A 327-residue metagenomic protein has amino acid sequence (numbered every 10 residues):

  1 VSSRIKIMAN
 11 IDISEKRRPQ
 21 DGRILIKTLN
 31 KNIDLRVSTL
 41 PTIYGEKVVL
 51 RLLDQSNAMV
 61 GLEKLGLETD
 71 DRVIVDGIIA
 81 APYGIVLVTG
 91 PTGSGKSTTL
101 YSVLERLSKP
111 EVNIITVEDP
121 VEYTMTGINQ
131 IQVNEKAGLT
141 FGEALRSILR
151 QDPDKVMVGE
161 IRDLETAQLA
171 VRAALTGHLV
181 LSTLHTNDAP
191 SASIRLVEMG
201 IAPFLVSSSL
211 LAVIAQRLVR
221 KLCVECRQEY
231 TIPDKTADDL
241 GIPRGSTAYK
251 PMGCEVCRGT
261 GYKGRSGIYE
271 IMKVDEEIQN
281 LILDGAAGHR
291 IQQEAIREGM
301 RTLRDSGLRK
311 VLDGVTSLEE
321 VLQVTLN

Functional and structural regions predicted by a protein language model:
V1-N327: Short, flexible helix-loop junctions that flank or precede catalytic/ligand sites
